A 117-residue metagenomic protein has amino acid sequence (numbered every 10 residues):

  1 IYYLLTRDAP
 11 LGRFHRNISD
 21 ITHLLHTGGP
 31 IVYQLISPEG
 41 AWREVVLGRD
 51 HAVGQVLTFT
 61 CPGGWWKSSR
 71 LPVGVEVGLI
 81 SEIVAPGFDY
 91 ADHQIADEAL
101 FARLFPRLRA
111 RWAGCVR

Functional and structural regions predicted by a protein language model:
I1-F59, S68-S69, G74-E76, A85-D89 (+1 more regions): Non-catalytic, conserved peripheral segments adjacent to functional cores
P62-G63: A secondary-structure boundary/capping signal
